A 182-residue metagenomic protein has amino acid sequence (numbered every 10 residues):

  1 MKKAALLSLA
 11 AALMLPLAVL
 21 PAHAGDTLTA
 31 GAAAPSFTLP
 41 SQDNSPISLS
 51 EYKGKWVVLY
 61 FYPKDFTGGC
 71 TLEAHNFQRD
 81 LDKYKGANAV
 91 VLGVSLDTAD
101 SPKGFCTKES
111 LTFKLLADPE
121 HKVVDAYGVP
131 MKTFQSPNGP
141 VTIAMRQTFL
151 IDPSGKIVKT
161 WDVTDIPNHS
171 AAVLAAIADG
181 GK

Functional and structural regions predicted by a protein language model:
A5-S8, L13-S36: N-proximal helix/coil linker or "cap" segments that precede and/or mark the start of modular domains
L28, F37-W56: A short beta-strand-turn-helix
A34-P35, W56, M145-Q147: Short loop/turn microsegments at loop-to-beta-strand junctions
S50-T71: Short active-site neighborhood of thiol/selenol oxidoreductases, capturing the structured segment around
G69-V123: Structural microenvironment flanking redox-active thiols in thiol-disulfide oxidoreductases
G139-K182: Thiol-/selenol-based redox modules, centered on thioredoxin-like and closely related oxidoreductase domains
